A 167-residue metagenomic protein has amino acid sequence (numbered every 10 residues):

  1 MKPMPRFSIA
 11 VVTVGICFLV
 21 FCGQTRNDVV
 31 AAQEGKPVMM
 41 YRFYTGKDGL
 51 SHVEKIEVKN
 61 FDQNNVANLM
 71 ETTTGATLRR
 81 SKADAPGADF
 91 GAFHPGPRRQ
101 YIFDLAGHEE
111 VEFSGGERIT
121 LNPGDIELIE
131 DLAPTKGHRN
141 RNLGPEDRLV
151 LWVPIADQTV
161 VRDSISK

Functional and structural regions predicted by a protein language model:
M1-V12: Bacterial N-terminal signal peptides that target proteins for export
A10-V20: Bacterial N-terminal signal peptides
D28-T45: Short acidic, Pro/Gly- and aromatic-enriched capping/linker segments at domain boundaries
K47-F93, R148, V153-A156: A short glycine-rich, His/Asp/Glu-containing loop-to-beta-strand
N64, P134-R141: Short, Lys/Arg- and Gly-enriched loop/turn segments at beta-strand edges
H94-V111: Short, conserved beta-strand element in jelly-roll/cupin
G115-L132: Short acidic-glycine-tyrosine-enriched beta hairpin
L128-I129, R141-V160: A short hydrophobic beta-strand segment most commonly corresponding to one strand of the jelly-roll/cupin
